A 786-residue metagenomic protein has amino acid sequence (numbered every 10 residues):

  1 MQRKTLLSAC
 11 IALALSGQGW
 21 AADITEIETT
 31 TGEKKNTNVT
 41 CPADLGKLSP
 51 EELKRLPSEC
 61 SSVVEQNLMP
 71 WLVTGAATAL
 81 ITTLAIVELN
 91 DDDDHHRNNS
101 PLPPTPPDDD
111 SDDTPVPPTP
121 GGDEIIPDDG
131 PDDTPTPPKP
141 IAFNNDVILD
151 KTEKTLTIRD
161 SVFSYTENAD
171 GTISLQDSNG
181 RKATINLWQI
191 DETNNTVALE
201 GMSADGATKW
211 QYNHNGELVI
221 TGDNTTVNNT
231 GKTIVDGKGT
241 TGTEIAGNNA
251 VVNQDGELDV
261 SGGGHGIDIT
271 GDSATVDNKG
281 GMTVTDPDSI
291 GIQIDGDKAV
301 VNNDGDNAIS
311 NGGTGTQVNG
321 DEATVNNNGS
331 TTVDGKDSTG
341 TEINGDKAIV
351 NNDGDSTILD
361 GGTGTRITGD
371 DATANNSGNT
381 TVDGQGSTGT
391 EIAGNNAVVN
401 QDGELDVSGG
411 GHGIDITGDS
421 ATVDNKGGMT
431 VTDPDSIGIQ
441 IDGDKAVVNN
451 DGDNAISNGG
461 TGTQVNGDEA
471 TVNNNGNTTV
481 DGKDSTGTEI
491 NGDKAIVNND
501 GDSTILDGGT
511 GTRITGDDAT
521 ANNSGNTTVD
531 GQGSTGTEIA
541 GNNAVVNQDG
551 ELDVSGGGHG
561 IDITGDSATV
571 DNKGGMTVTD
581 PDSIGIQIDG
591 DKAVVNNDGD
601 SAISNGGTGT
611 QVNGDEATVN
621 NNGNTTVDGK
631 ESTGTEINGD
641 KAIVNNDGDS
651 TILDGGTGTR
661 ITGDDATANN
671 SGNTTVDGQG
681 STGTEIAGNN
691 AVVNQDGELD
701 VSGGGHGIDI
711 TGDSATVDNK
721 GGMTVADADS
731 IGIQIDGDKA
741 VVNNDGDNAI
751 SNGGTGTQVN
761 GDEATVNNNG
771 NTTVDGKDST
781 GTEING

Functional and structural regions predicted by a protein language model:
M1-G786: Long, low-complexity, polar and repeat-rich extracellular regions of very large Gram-negative surface proteins
